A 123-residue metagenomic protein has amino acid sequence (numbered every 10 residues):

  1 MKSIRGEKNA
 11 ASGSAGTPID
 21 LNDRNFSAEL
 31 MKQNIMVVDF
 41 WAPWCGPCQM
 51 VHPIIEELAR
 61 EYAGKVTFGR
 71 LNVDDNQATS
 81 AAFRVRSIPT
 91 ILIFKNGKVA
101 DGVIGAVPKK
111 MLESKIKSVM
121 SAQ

Functional and structural regions predicted by a protein language model:
M1-V37, P43, P47-V66, Q77-A78 (+3 more regions): Proteins that catalyze or organize thiol-disulfide redox chemistry and the adjacent proteostasis machinery handling
V38, G69-N72: Rossmann-like NAD(H)/NADP(H) cofactor-binding core
